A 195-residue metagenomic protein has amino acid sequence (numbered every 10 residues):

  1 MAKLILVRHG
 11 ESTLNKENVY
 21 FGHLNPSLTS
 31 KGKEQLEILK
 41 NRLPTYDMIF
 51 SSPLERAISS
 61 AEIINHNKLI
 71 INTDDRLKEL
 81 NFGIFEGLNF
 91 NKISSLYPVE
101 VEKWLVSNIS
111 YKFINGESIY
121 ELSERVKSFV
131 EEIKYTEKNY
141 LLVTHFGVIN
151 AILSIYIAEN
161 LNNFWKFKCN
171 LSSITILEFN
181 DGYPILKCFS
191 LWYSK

Functional and structural regions predicted by a protein language model:
M1-I5: Extreme N-terminal starter segment of soluble prokaryotic enzymes
H9, E79, H145: Active-site glycine-centered loops adjacent to acidic/histidine catalytic or metal-binding residues that shape
E11-T73: Active-site-proximal alpha-helix that buttresses catalytic centers in soluble enzyme cores
S27, N67-R125: Phosphate-handling substructures
S51-S52, E124, V143-T144: Short beta-strand scaffold positions
I58, K68, K127-I185: Active-site-adjacent alpha-helix immediately C-terminal to a catalytic or transition-state-stabilizing loop
K187-K195: Short, solvent-exposed aromatic-acidic interface loops
